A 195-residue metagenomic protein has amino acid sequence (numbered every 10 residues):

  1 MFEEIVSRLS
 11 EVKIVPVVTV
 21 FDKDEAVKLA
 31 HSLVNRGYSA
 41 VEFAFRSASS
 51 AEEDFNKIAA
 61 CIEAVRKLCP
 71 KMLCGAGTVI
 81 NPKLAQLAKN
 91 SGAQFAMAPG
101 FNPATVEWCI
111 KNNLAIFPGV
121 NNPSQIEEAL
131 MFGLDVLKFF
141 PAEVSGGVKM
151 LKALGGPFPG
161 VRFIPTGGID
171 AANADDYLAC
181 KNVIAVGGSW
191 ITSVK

Functional and structural regions predicted by a protein language model:
M1-K83, L87-S91, K111, G160 (+3 more regions): Conserved N-terminal beta1-alpha1 strand-loop-helix module at the mouth
T19-F21, A76-P82, A98-N102, P118-P123 (+2 more regions): Glycine-rich beta-to-alpha transition loops that act as phosphate-gripper elements at the mouths of alpha/beta enzyme
L29, V65, T105, C109 (+2 more regions): Aromatic/hydrophobic pocket-lining residues that form π-stacking "cages" and hydrophobic walls in ligand
Y38, A93, L134, N182-V183: A structural motif
F45, F95-T105, K138-V148, K181-K195: Glycine-rich phosphate-binding active-site loops on the catalytic face of alpha/beta enzymes
P99-V136, F140-S145: Histidine/lysine/aspartate-rich catalytic loop segments that bind and position anionic ligands
G133-K138, M150, P159-G160: A contiguous pocket-lining binding segment that forms or flanks enzyme active sites
L151-K195: Hydrophobic secondary-structure block in the mid-to-C-terminal portion of proteins
